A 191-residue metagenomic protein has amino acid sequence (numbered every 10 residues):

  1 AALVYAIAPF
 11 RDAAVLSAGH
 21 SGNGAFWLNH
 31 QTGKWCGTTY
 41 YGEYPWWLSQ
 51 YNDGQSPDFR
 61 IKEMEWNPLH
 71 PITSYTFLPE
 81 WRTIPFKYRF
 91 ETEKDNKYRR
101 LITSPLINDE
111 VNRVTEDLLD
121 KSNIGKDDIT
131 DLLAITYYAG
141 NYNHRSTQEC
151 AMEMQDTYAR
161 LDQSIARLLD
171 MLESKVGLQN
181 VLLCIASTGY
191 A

Functional and structural regions predicted by a protein language model:
A1-I129, Y138-R145: His/Asp/Glu-rich, glycine-adjacent segments that coordinate divalent cations and/or stabilize oxyanion chemistry on
D95-N96, E149, Q163, V176: N-terminal targeting/docking segments
I102-L106, R145-A159, C184: Alpha-helix capping and helix-loop boundary segments enriched in small/acidic/polar residues
L106, E110-V114, E153-D156, R160-R167 (+1 more regions): Extracytoplasmic/secreted proteins, especially bacterial periplasmic and envelope-associated proteins
G125-T130, V176-N180: Short helix-terminating capping/connector loops at secondary-structure junctions
L132-T136, C184: Structural motif
R160-A191: Metal-dependent active-site segment of extracytoplasmic phospho-/sulfohydrolases and closely related
